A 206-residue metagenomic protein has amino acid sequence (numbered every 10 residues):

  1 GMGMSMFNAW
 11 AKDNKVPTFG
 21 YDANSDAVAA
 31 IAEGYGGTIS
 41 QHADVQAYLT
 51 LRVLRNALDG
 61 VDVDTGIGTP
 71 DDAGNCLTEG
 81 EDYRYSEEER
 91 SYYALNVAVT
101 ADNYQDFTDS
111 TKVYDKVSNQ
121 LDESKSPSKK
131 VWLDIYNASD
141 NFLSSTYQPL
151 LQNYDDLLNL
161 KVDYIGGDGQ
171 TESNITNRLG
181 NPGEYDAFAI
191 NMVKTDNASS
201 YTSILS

Functional and structural regions predicted by a protein language model:
G1, K130-L150, L157, V162-R178 (+1 more regions): Extracytoplasmic "Venus flytrap"
G1-A29, L51, L151, E172-S173 (+2 more regions): Hydrophobic alpha-helical
F7-K12, A32, G36, R52-D59 (+2 more regions): Sec-exported extracytoplasmic/periplasmic mature domains
D22-S25, Q41-Y48, N141-S145, G169 (+1 more regions): Soluble non-cytosolic domains of exported or imported proteins
A27-A29, Y104-S110, D140-S145: Short, solvent-exposed loop/turn elements at domain surfaces
E33-D44, S206: Short beta-strand elements at the ligand-binding edges of bilobed clamshell
L49, V53-K129: Hinge/cleft segment of the Venus flytrap/periplasmic-binding protein
L179-F188: Short acidic/histidine-rich motifs immediately flanking catalytic phosphotransfer sites in two-component signaling
